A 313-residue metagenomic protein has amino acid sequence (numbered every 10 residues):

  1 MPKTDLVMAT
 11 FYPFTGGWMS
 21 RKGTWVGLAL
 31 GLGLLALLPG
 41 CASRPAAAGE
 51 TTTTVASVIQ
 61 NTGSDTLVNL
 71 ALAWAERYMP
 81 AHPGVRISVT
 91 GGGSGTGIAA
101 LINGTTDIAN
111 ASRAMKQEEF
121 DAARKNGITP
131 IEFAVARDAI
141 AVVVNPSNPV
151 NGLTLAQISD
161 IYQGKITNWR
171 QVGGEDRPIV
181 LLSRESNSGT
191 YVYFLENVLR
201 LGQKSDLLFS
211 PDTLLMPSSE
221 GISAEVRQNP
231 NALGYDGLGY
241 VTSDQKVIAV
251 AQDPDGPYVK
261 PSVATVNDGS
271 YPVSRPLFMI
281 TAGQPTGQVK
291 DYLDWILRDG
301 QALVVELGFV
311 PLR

Functional and structural regions predicted by a protein language model:
M1-V58: Short, low-complexity disordered leader/linker segments with a strong preference for bacterial N-terminal type II
C41-R313: Exported/periplasmic ABC-transporter solute-binding proteins
